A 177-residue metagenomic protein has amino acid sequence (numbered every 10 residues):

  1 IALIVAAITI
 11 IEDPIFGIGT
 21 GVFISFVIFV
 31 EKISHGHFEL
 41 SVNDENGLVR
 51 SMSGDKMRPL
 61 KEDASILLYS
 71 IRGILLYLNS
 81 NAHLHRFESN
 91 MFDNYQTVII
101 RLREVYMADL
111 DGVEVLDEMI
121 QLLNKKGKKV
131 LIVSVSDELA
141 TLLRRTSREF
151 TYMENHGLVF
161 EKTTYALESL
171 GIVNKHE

Functional and structural regions predicted by a protein language model:
I1-F150: The feature marks cytosolic C-terminal regulatory regions of anion transporters and related permeases
T151-S169: Short acidic-hydrophobic, aromatic-tinged amphipathic segments that line or gate anion-handling sites
L167-E177: Intrinsically disordered or compositionally simple regulatory linkers and C-terminal tails in signal-transduction
